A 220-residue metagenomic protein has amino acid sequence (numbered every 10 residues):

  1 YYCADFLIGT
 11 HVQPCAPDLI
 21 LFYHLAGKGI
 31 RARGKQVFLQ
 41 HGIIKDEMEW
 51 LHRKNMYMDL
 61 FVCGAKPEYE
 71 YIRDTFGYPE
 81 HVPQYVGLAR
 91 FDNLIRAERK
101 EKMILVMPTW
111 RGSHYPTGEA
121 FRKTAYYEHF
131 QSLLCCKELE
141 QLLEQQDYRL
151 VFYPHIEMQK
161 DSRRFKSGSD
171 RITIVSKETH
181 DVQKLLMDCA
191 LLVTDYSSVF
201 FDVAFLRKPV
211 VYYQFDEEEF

Functional and structural regions predicted by a protein language model:
Y1-L94: Active-site and donor-binding regions of nucleotide-sugar-utilizing enzymes
F6, K35, L60, M103 (+2 more regions): Structural motif
C15-P17, S113, Q159, F200-F201: Short glycine-rich, flexible loops that bind phosphorylated cofactors or substrates
L19-G42, K123-S132, R207-E219: A short, gly/pro- and small-residue-rich
G29, K54, L142, K184-L185: Structural alpha-helical scaffold elements that stabilize or flank donor/cofactor-binding regions in carbohydrate
A89-F165: Conserved catalytic-core segment of nucleotide-activated headgroup transferases in glycan assembly
K160-K177: Nucleotide-activated donor-binding/catalytic signature segment of Leloir-type glycosyltransferases, i.e., the conserved
T179-F220: A donor-sugar binding/catalytic signature common to diverse glycosyltransferases and related nucleotide-sugar
